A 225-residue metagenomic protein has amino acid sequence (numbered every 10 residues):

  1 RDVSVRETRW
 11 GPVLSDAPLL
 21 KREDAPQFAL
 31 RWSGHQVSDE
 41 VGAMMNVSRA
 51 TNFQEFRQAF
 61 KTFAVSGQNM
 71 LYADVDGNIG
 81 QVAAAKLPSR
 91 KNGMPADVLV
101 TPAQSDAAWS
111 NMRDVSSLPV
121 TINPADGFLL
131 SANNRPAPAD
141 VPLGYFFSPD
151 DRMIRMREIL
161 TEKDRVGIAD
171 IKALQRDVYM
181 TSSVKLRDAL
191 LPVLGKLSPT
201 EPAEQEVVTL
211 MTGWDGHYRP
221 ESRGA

Functional and structural regions predicted by a protein language model:
R1-Q205, T209-P220: Mature extracytoplasmic enzyme cores
R223-A225: Short, intrinsically disordered, charge-balanced linker/junction segments flanking boundaries in proteins
